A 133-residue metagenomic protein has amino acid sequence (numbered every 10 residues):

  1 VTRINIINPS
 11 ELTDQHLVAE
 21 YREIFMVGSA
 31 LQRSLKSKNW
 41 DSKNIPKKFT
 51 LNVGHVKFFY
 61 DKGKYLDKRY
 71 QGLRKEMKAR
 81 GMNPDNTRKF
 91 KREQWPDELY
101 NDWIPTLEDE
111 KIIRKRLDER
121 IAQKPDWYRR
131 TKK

Functional and structural regions predicted by a protein language model:
V1-K133: Extended, charge-rich alpha-helical interface modules
